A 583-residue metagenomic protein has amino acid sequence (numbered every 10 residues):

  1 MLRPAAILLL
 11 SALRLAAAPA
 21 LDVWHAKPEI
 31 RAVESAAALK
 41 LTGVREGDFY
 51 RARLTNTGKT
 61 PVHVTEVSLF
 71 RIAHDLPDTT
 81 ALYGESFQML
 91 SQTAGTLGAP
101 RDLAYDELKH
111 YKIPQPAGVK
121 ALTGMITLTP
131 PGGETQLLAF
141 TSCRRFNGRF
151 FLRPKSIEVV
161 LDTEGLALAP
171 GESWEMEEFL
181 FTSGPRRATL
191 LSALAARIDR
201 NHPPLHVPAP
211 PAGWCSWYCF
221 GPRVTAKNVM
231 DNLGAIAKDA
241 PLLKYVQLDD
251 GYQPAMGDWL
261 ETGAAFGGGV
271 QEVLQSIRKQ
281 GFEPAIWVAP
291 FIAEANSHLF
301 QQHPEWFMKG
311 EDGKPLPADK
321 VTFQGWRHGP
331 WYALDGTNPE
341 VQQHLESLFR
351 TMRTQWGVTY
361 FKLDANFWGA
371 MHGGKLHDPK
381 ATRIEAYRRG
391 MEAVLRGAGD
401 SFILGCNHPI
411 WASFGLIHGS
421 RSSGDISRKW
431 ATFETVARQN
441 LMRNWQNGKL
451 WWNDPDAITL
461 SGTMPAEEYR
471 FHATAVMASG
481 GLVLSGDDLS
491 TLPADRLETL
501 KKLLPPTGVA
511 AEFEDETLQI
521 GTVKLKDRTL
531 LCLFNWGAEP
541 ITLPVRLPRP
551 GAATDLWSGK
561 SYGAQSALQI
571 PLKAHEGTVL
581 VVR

Functional and structural regions predicted by a protein language model:
L8-A17: Hydrophobic h-region of N-terminal signal peptides that target proteins for export in Gram-negative bacteria
P19-G148: Polysaccharide-binding surfaces and accessory modules of carbohydrate-active proteins
A20, H25, R31, H110-P210 (+1 more regions): Beta-strand-rich recognition/accessory modules
A52, G171, W214, V246 (+4 more regions): Conserved, mostly hydrophobic/aromatic
G118-L122, L128, V476-S479, V483-L484 (+2 more regions): Carbohydrate-binding surface patches
P210-R350, W356-Y360, N366-H377: Aromatic-lined carbohydrate-binding/catalytic grooves of carbohydrate-active enzymes
Q301-Q343, S347, I384-T491: Glycan-recognition surfaces
Q565-R583: C-terminal beta-strand-rich structural cap/linker in extracellular carbohydrate-active enzymes
